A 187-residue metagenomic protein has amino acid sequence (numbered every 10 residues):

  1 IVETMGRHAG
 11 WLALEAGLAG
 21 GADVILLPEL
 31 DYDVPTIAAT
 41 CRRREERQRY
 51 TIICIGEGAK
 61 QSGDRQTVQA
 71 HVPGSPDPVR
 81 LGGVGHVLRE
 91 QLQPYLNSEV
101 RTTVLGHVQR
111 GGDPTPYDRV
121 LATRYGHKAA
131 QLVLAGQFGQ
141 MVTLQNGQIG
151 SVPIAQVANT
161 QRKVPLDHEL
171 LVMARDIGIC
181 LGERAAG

Functional and structural regions predicted by a protein language model:
I1-S98: Accessory alpha-helical/coil subdomains and C-terminal extensions that flank or cap enzyme catalytic cores
R80-G187: C-terminal non-catalytic interaction/assembly regions of soluble proteins
